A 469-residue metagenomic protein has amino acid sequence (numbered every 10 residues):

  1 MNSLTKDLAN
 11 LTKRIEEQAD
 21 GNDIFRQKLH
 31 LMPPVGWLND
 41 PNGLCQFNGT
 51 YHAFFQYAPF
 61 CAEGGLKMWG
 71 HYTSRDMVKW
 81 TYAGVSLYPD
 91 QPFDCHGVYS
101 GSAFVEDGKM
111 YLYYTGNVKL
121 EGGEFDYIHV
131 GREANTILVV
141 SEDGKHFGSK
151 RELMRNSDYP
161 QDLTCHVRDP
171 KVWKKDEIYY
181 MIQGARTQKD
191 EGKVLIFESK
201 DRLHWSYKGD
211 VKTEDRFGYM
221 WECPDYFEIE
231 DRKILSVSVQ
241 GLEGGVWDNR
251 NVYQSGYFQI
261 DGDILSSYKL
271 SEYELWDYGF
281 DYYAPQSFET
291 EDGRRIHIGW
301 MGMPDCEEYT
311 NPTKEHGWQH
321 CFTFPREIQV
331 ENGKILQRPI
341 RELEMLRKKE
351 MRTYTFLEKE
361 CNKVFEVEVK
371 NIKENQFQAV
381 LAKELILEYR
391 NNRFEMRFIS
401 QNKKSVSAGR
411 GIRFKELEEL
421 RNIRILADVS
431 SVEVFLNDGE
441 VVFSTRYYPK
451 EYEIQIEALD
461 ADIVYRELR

Functional and structural regions predicted by a protein language model:
M1-D169, K174-F217, E230-Y278, M301-M351 (+2 more regions): Beta-rich carbohydrate-recognition and catalytic domains
L11-E17, Y253-R469: Beta-rich accessory regions
W221-P224, Y283-P285: Repeated scaffold domains used in trafficking and secretory/extracellular systems, primarily beta-propellers
F227-E228, I463: Juxtamembrane/interface motifs at transmembrane-helix termini
